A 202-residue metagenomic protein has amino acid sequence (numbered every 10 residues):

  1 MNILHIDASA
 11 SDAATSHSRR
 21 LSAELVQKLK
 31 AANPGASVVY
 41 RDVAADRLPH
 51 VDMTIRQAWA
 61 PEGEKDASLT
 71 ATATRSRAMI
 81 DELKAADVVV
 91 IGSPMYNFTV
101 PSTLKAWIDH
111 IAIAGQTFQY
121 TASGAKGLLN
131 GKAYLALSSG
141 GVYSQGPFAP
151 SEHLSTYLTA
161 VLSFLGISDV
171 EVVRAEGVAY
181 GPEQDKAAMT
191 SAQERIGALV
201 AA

Functional and structural regions predicted by a protein language model:
M1-S93, V100-D109, I113, E194-A202: N-terminal beta1-alpha1-beta2 submodule of the flavodoxin-like/Rossmannoid cofactor-binding fold
H5, I91, A133-L137, V172: Structural beta-sheet core signal
S9-A10, M95, S139, E176: Residue-level signal for short, function-critical loop segments
D12, R47, V142, A179-G181: Flexible, glycine-rich phosphate/dinucleotide-binding loops and adjacent beta-alpha linkers at cofactor/substrate
A86-D87, N130, I167: Short, well-ordered alpha-helix to beta-strand connector turns
A114-F118, S168-D169: Short, structured loop/turn "capping" segments at alpha-beta junctions
Q119-F164: Short, glycine-/small-residue-rich phosphate/pyrophosphate-handling segment
Q145-A202: Glycine-rich phosphate/pyrophosphate-binding loop and the adjoining helix
